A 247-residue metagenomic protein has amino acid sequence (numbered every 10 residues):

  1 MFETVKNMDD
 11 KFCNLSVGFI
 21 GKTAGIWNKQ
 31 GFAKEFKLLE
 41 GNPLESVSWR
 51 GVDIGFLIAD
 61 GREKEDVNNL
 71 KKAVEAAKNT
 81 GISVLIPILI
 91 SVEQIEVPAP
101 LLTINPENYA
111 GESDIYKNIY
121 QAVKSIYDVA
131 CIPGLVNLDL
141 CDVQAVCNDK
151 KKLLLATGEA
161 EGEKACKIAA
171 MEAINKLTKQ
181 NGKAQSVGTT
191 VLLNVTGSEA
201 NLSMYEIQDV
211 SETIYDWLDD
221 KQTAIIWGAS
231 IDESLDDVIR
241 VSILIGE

Functional and structural regions predicted by a protein language model:
M1-E247: Tubulin/FtsZ superfamily GTPase core signature
